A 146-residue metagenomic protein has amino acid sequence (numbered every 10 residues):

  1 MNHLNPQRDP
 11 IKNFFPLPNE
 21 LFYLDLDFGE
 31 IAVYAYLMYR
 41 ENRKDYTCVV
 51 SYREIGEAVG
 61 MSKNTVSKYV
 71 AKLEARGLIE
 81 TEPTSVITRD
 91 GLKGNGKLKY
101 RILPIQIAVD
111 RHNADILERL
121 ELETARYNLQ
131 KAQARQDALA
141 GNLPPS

Functional and structural regions predicted by a protein language model:
M1-S146: Electropositive, intrinsically flexible nucleic-acid-contacting patches
